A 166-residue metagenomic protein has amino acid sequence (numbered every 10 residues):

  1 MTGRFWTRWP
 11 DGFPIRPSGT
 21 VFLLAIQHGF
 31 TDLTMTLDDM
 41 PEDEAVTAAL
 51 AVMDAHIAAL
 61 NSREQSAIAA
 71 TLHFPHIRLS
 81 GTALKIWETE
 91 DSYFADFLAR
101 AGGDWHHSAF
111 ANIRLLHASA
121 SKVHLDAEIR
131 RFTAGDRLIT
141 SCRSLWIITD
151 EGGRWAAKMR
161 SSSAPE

Functional and structural regions predicted by a protein language model:
M1, F13-I15, V21, I26: Short hydrophobic transmembrane-like helices used for membrane targeting/insertion
W6-W9: Tryptophan (W) side chains
V21-F74, D91: Short, low-complexity N-terminal intrinsically disordered segments enriched in polar/charged residues
I26-G29, L33, I139-E166: Short beta-strand edge/turn micro-motifs at domain boundaries
Q65-L115: A solvent-exposed, acidic/Ser-Thr-rich amphipathic alpha-helical stretch
H107, S119-I129: A short hydrophobic beta-strand element
A111-L116, I129-R131, R143-T149: Hydrophobic/aromatic beta-strand elements that line small-molecule binding cavities or substrate pockets in beta-rich
R131-I139: Short, cysteine-centered beta-strand-loop-beta hairpins and adjacent loop/turn segments enriched in charged/polar
